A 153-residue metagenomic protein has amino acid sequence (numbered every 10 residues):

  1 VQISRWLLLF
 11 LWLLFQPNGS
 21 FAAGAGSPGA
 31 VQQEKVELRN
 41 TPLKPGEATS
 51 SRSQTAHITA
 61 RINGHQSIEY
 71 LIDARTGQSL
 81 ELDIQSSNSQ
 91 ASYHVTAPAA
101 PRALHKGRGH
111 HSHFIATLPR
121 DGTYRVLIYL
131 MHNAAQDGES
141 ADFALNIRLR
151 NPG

Functional and structural regions predicted by a protein language model:
V1-L7: Bacterial N-terminal signal peptides that target proteins for export
L7-Q16: Bacterial N-terminal signal peptides
N18-A22: Sec/Tat signal peptide C-region and signal peptidase I cleavage site
A23-P42, Y70, Y124, Y129-G153: C-terminal edge strands of extracellular/lumenal beta-sandwich accessory domains
G26-G64: Transition segment at domain starts
R61-T123, L127-M131: Acidic, Ser/Thr/Pro-rich low-complexity intrinsically disordered segments
